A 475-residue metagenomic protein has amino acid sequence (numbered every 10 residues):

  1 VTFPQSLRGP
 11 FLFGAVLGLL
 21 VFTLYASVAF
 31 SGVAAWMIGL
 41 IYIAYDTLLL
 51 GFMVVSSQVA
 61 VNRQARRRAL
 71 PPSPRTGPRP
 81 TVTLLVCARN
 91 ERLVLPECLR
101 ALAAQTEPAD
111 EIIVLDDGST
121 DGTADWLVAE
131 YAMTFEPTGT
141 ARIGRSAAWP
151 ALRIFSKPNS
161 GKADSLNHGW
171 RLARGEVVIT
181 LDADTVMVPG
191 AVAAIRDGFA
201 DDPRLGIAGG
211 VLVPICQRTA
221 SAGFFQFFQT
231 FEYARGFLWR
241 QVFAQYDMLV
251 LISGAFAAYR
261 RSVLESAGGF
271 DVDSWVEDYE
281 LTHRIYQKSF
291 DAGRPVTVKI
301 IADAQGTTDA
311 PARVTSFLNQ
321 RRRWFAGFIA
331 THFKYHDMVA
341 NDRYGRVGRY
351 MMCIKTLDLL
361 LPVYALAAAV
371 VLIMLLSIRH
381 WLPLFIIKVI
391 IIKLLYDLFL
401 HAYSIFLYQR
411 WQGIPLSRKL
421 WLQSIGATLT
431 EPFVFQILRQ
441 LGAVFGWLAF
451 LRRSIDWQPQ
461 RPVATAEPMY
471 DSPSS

Functional and structural regions predicted by a protein language model:
L24-A60, P74, K355-L451: Membrane-embedded multi-pass helical conduit in multi-pass membrane proteins, especially envelope-biosynthetic
I41-A44, L49-A109: N-terminal signal-anchor transmembrane helix
V59, E136-N167, R171, G175 (+3 more regions): Long helical/loop segments within the catalytic core of UDP-sugar-dependent glycosyltransferases, especially the large
P80-T83, E111, E265, E280: Cell-envelope/extracellular polymer assembly enzymes that use nucleotide-activated donors
R100-P158: Acidic donor-binding segment of Leloir-type glycosyltransferases
V178: Short aromatic/hydrophobic "clamp" motif used to bind/position activated sugar donors
V263-S266, S274-K299: A short, conserved alpha-helix in the catalytic core of glycosyltransferases
V296-S316: Active-site donor/metal-binding and catalytic loop motifs of nucleotide-sugar-dependent glycosylation enzymes
